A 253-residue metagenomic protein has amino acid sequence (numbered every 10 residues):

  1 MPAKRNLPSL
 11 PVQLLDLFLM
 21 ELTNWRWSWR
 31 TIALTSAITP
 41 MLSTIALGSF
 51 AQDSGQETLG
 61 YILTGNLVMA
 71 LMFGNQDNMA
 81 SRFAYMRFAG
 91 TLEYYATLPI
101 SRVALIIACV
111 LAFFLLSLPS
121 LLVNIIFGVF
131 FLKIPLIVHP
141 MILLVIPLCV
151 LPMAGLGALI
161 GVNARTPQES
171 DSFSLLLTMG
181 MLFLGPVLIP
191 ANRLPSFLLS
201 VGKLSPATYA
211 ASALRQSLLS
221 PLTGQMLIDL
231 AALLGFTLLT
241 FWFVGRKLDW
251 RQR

Functional and structural regions predicted by a protein language model:
M1-D16, F197-A207: Short, membrane-interfacial amphipathic segments enriched in basic
P2-L10, M20-M86, S117, I134-I142 (+3 more regions): Transmembrane helix-boundary elements of multi-pass transport/secretion proteins, especially ABC-type permease modules
D16, M20-N24, E93-T97, V162-R165 (+3 more regions): Short amphipathic alpha-helical coupling elements at transmembrane boundaries
E21, I45, S49, I125-F130 (+3 more regions): Alpha-helical transmembrane segments of multipass membrane proteins
L47, A51-D53, G161-T208: Transmembrane helix segments
R82-F113: Helix-loop-helix units of permease transmembrane domains in multi-pass membrane transporters, especially ABC
R102-V103, I107-S174, L222-W242: Alpha-helical transmembrane segments and their short interhelical loops
